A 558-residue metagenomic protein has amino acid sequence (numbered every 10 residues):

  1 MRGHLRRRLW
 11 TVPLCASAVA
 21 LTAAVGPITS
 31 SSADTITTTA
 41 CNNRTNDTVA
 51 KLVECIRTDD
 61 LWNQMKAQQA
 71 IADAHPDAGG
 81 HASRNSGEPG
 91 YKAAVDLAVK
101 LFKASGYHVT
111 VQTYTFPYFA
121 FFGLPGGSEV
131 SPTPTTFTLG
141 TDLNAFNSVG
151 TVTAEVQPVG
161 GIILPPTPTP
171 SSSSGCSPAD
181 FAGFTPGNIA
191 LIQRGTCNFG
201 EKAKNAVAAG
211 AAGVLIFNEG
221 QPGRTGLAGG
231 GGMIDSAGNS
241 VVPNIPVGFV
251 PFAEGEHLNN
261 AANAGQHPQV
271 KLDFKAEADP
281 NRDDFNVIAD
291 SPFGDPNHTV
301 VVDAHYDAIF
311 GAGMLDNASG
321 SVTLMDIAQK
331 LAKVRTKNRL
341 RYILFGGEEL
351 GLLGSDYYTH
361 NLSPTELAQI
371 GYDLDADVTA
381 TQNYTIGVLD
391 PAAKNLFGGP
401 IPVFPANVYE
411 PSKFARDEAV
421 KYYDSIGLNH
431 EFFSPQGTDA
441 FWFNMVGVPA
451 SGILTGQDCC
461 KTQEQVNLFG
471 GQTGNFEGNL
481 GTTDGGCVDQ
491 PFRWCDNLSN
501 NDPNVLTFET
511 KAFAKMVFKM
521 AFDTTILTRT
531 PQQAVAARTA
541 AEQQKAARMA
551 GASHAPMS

Functional and structural regions predicted by a protein language model:
R2-A33: Secretory targeting and sorting signals
A33, D47, K66, A70-G187: Noncatalytic luminal/extracellular "stalk/propeptide" segments of secretory-pathway proteins
T58-G80, S86, A98-S105, Q193 (+2 more regions): Catalytic-core environment of secreted peptidases
S86-E88, F137-P251, N429-H430: Extracellular/luminal Protease-associated
A104, S240, K330-L353, A376 (+1 more regions): Short helix-loop-beta-strand segments that form the rim/entrance of peptidase-like active sites
A145-G175, A237-L315, D326-Q329, K337: Soluble metallo-hydrolase cores and metallopeptidase-like ectodomains found primarily in the secretory/periplasmic
P296, R335-T336, F345-T462: Metal-dependent peptidase/peptidase-like ectodomains
C460-R538: His/Asp/Glu-rich mid-to-C-terminal helical/loop segments that flank catalytic regions of hydrolases
